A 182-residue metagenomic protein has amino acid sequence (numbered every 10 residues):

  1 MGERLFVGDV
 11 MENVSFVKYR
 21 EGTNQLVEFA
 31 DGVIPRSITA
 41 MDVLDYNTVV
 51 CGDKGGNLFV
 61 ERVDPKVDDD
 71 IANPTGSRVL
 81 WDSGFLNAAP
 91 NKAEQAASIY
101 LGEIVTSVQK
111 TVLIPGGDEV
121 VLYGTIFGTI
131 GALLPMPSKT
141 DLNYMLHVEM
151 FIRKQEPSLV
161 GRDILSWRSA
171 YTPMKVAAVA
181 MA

Functional and structural regions predicted by a protein language model:
M1-E3, L44-N47: Short, solvent-exposed coil/turn segments at beta-strand boundaries
G8-D9, N13-D42, T48-A182: C-terminal scaffolding/assembly regions of large eukaryotic complex subunits
